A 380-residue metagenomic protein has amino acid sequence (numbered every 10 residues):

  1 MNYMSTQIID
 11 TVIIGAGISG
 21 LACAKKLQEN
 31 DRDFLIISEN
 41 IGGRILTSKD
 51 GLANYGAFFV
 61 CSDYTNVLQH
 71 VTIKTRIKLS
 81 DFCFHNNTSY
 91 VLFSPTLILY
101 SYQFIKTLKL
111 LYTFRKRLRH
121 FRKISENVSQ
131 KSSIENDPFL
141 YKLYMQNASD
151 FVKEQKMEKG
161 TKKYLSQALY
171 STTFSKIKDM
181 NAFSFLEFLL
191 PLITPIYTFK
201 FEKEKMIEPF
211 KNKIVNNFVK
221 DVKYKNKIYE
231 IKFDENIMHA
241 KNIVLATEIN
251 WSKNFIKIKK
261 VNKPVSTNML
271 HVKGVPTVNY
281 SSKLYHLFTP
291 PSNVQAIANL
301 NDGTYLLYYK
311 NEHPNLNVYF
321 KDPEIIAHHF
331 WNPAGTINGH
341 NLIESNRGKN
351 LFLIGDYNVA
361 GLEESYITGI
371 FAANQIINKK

Functional and structural regions predicted by a protein language model:
Y3, N299-K380: Conserved flavin/dinucleotide-binding core of flavoenzymes
S5-S19: Beta1/beta-strand and adjacent pyrophosphate-binding region of the FAD-binding site in flavoprotein oxidoreductases
T11, D31-L35, I243, P323: Hydrophobic anchor at the start of a short beta-strand that flanks the dinucleotide cofactor-binding loop
Q28-K49: Glycine-rich FAD pyrophosphate-binding loop
G51-Q130, D137-P138: Dinucleotide-binding Rossmann-like beta1-alpha1 core, especially the glycine-rich loop that anchors the ADP
R115-F183: Rossmann-like flavin
S184-D234, M238-H239: Helical element adjacent to the flavin cofactor pocket in flavoenzyme catalytic cores
D221-I325: Mid-domain catalytic core of redox enzymes that form a hydrophobic substrate pocket/lid adjacent to a catalytic redox
